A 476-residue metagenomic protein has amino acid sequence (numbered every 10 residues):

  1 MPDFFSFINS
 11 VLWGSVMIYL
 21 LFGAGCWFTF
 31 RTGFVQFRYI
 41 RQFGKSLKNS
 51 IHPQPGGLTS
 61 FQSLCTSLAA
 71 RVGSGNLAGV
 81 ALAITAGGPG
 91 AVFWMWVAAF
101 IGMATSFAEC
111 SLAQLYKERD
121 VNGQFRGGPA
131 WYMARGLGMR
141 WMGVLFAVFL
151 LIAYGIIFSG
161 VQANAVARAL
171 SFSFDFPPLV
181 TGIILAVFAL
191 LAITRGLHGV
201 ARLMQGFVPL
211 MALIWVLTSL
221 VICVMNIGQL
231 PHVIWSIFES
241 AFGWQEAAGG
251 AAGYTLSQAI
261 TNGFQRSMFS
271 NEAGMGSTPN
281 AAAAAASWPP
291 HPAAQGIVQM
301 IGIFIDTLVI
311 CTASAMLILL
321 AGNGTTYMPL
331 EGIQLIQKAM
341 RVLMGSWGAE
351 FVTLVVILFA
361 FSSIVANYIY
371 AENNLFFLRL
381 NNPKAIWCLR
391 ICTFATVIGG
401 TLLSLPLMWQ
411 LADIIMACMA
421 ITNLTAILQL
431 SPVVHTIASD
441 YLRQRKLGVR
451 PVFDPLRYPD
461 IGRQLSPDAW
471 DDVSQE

Functional and structural regions predicted by a protein language model:
M1-S74, I84-A91, G102, L428-L456 (+1 more regions): N-terminal alpha-helical transmembrane segments of multi-pass membrane transport and channel/translocase proteins
M17, R31-Q36, G75-V80, P89 (+6 more regions): Transmembrane helix-loop junctions in multi-pass membrane proteins
L20-W27, R31-G44, N164-L170, F176-F238 (+1 more regions): Membrane-interface loop-to-helix entry segments
W27-T29, A98-G123, P129-I193, L354-I364: Helix-loop-helix module between adjacent transmembrane segments
T29, F107-K117, L220-S236, W244 (+3 more regions): Extracellular/periplasmic helix-exit of transmembrane alpha-helices
F34-T59, L82-V92, W96, A104-L137 (+3 more regions): Flexible loop linkers connecting adjacent transmembrane helices in multi-pass alpha-helical membrane transporters
Q54-T85, L112-A130, A134, L151 (+1 more regions): Alpha-helical membrane segments and immediately flanking helix-loop junctions that form or couple to the substrate/ion
I101-E109, I183-L197, V208-G228, T261 (+3 more regions): Selective recognition of specific alpha-helical transmembrane segments in multi-pass small-molecule
